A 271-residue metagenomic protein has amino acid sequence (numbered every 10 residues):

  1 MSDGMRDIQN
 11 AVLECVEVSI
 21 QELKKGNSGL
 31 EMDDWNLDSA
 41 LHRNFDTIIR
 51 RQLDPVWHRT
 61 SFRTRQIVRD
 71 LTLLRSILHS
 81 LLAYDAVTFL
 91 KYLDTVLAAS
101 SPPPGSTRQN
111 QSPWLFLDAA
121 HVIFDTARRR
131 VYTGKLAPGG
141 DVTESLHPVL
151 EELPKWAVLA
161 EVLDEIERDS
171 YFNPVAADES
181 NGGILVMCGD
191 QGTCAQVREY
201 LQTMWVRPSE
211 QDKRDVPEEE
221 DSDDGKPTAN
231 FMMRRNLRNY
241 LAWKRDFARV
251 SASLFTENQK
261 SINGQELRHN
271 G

Functional and structural regions predicted by a protein language model:
D3-G271: Helicase motor interdomain insertion/brace
